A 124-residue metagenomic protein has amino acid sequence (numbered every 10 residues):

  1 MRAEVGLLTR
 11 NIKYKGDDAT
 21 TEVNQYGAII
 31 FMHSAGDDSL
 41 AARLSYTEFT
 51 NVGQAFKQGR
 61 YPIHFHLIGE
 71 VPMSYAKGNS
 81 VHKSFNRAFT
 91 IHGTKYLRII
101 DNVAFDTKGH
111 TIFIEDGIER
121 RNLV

Functional and structural regions predicted by a protein language model:
M1-V124: Beta-strand/loop edge motif enriched in small/polar residues
